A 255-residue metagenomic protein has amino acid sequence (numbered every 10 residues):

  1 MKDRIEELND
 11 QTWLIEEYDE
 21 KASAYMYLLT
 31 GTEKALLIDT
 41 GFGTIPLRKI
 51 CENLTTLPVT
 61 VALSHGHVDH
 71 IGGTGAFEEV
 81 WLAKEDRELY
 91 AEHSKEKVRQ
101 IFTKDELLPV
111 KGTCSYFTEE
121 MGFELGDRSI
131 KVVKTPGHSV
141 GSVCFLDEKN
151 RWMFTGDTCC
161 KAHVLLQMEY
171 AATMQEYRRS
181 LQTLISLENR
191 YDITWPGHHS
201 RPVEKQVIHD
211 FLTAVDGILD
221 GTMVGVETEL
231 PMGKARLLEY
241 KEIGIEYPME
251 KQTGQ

Functional and structural regions predicted by a protein language model:
K2-D10, E79-K134, S139, E148-K149 (+2 more regions): Metallo-beta-lactamase
K2-N53, F145-C160: Conserved beta-strand hairpin/beta-sheet module of binuclear metal-dependent hydrolase folds, prominently
L37-T40, V59-D69, W81-K84, K134-G137 (+2 more regions): Active-site neighborhood of phospho(di)ester-bond hydrolases with catalytic His/Asp-centered motifs
F42-E124, K161, F211-G225: Active-site HxH/HxHxD metal-binding segment of metal-dependent hydrolases
V68-D69, G141, C160, R201: Short active-site segment of divalent metal-dependent hydrolases/proteases that encodes the spacing between
G72, I130, A172: Residue-level signal for the nucleotide or nucleotide-sugar donor/cofactor binding architecture
K131, C160-Y170: Surface-exposed cleft-lining segments at the edges of enzyme active sites
Q182-Q255: Accessory terminal helices/loops
